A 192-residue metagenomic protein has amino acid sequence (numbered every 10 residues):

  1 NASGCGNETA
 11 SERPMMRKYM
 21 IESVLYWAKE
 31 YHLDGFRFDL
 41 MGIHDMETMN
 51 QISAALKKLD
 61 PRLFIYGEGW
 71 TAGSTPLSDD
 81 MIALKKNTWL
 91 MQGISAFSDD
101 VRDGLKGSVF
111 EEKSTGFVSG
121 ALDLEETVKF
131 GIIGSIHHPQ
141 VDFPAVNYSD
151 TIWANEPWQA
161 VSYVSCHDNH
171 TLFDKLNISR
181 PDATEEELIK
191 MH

Functional and structural regions predicted by a protein language model:
N1-Y31, H44-D60, F64: Substrate-binding/active-site clefts of carbohydrate-active enzymes
G42-H44, T71: Active-site-proximal loop/turn and secondary-structure-junction residues that shape catalytic pockets, frequently
S53-A54, L59-H192: Conserved alpha/beta catalytic core and glycan-binding cleft of carbohydrate-active enzymes
